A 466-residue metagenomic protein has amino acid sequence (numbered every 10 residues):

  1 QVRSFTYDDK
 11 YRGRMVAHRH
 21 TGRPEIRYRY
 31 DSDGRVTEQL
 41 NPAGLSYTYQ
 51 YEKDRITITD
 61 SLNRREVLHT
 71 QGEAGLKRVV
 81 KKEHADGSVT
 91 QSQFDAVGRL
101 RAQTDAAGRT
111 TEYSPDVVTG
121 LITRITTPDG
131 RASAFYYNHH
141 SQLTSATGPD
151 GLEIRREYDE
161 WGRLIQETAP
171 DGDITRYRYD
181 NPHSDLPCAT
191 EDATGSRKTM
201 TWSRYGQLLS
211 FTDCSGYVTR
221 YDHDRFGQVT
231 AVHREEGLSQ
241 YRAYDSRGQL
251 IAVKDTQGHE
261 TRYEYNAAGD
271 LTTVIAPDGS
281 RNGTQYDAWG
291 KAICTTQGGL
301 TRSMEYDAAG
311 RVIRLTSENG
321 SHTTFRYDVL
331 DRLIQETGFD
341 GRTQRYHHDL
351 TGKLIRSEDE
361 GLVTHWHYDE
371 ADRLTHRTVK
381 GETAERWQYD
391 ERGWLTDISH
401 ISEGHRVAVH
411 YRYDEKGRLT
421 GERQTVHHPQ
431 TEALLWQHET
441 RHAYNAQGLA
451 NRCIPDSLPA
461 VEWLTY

Functional and structural regions predicted by a protein language model:
Q1-Y466: Extended charged/polar low-complexity repeat regions
